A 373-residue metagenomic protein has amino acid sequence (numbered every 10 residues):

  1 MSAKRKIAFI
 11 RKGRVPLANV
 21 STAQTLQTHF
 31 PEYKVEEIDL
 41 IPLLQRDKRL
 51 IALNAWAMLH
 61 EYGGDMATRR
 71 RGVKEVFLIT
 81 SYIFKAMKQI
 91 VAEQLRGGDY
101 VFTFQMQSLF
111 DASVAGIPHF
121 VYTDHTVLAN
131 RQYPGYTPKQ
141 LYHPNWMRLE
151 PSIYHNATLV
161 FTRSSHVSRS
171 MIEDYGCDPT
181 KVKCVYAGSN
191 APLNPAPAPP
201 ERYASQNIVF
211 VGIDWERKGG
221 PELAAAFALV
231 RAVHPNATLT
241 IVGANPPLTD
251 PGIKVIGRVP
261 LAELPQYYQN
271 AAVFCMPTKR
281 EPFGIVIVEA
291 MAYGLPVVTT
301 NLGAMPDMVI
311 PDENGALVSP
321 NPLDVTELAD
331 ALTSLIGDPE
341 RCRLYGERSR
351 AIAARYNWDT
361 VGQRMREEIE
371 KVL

Functional and structural regions predicted by a protein language model:
Q140-V160: Membrane-proximal helix-turn-helix segments that form the acceptor-binding/catalytic region of lipid-linked
H166, G188: Carbohydrate-associated surface elements
N190-K218, A224-A228: Conserved donor-binding/catalytic core segment of Leloir-type glycosyltransferases
V259, Q266-A271: Short alpha-helical donor nucleotide-sugar binding micro-motif in glycosyltransferases
K279: Aromatic "clamp/platform" in nucleotide-sugar-dependent glycosyltransferases that forms part of the donor/acceptor
I287, P296-T299, V309: Short hydrophobic beta-strand element within catalytic cores of glycosyltransferases and related nucleotide-activated
P306-T333, E340-R341: Change "using UDP/GDP/dTDP sugars" to "using nucleotide sugars
S334, R341-R355: A short, well-ordered alpha-helix in the C-terminal region of glycosyltransferases
